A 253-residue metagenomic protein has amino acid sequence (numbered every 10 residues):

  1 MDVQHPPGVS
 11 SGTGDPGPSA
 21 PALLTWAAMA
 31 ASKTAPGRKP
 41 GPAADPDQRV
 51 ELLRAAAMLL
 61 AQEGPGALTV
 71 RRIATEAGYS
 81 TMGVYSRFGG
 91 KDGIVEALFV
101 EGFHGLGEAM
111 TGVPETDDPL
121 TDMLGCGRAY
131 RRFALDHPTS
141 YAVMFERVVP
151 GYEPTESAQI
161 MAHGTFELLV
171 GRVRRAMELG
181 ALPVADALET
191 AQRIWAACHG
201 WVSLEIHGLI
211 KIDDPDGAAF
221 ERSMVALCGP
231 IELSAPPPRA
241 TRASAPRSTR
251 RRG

Functional and structural regions predicted by a protein language model:
M1-D47, M58, A235-G253: N-terminal intrinsically disordered/low-complexity leader segments
Q48-A57, I73, L98-G102, L106 (+2 more regions): Generic hydrophobic, amphipathic alpha-helix propensity
E51, L59-G93, A97: Helix-turn-helix
V100-G125, P154-H163, R174: Amphipathic alpha-helical linker/stalk segments
T111-S140, A162, T190-I194, A240-S244: Hydrophobic alpha-helical connector segments
R132, D136-G171, I206, I210-D213: Short secondary-structure transition hinges
F133, G171, R175, W195-D213 (+1 more regions): Amphipathic C-terminal alpha-helical segment
P154-L179, L188-Q192, A218-E221, V225-G229: Amphipathic alpha-helical packing segments from all-alpha helical-bundle domains
